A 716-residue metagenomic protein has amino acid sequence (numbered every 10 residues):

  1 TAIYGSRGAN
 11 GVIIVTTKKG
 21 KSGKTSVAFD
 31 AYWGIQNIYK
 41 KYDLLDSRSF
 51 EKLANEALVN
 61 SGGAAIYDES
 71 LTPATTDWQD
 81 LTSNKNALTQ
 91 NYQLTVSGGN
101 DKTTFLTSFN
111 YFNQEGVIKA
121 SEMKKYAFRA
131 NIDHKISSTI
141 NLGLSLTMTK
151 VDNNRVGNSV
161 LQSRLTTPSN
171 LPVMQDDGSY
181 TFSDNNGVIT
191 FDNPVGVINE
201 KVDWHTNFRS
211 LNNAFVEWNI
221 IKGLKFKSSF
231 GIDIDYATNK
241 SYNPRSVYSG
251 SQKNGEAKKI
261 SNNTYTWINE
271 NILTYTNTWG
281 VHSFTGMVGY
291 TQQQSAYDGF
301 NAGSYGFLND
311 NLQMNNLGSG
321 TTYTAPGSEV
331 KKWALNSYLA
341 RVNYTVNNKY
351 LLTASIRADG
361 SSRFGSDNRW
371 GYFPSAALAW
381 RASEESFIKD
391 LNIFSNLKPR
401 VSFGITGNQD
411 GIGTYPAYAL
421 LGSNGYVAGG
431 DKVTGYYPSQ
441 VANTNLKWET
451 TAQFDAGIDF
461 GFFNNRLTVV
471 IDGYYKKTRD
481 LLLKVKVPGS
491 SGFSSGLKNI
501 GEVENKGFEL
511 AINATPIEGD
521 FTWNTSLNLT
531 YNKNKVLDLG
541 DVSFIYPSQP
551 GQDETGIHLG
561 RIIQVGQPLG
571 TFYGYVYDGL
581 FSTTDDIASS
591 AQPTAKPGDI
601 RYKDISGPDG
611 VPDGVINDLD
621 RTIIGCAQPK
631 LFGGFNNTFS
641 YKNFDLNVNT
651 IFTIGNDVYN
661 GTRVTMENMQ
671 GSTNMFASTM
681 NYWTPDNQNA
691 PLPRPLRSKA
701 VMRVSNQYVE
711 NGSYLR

Functional and structural regions predicted by a protein language model:
T1-I13, G20-S26, A417-L420: Flexible, glycine/serine/threonine-rich loop segments and coil->beta-strand junctions that form periplasmic-facing
T1-I3, G20-G23, I35-I38, K102 (+9 more regions): Short beta-strands and strand-coil junctions in structured, solvent-facing domains, enriched
G11-V12, K19-K119, G157-V160, G196-W204 (+4 more regions): Residues embedded in well-ordered regular secondary structure
V12-T16, A28-D30, R400-S402, S526-N528: Soluble periplasmic/extracytoplasmic beta-strand elements of cell-envelope proteins
A28-L71, N301, K498, I517-G625: Conserved small-residue
I66-S70, S319, S361, S582-T584 (+1 more regions): Extracytoplasmic gating/loop element in the C-terminal half of outer-membrane beta-barrel translocons and assembly
Q90, K125, N131-I140, S145-K150 (+4 more regions): Extracellular/periplasmic, surface-exposed regions of secreted and cell-surface proteins
N524, C626-T653, S705-R716: Conserved C-terminal beta-signal and adjacent last beta-strands/turns of outer-membrane beta-barrel proteins
